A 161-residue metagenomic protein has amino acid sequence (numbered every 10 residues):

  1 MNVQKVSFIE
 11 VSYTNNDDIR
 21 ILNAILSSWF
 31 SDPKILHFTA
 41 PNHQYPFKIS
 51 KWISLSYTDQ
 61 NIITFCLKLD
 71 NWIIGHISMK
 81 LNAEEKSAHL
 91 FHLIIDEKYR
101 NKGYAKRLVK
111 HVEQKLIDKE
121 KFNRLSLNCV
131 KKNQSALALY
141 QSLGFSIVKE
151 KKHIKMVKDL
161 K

Functional and structural regions predicted by a protein language model:
M1-I9, K119, D159-K161: Short, Lys/Arg-enriched, disordered terminal segments
V3-H92, D96-K98, V109-H111, K115 (+1 more regions): Acetyl-CoA-dependent GNAT
K68-D70, K158-K161: Active-site beta-strand termini and strand-to-loop segments that position acidic
R100, S126-L137, H153-L160: Conserved beta-strand-loop-alpha-helix junction that forms the acyl-donor binding cleft
G103: Conserved G/P- and acidic residue-centered "switch" motifs that form tight phosphate/ATP-binding loops in soluble
K106, K131-K149: Conserved active-site alpha-helix within GNAT-family acetyltransferase domains
I117-N128: Conserved GNAT acetyl-CoA-binding A-motif
